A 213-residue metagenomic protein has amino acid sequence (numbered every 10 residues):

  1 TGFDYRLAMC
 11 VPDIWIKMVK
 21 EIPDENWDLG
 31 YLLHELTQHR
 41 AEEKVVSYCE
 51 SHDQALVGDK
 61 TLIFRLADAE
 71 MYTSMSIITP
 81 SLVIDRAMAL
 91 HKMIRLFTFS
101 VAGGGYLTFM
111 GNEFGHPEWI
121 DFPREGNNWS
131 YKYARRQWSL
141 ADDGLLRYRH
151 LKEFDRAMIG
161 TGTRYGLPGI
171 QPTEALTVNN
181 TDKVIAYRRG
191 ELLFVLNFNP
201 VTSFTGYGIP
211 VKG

Functional and structural regions predicted by a protein language model:
T1-E125, Y131, T163-K212: Conserved alpha/beta catalytic core and glycan-binding cleft of carbohydrate-active enzymes
A134-A175: Aromatic- and carboxylate-lined catalytic core of secreted/periplasmic carbohydrate-active enzymes
